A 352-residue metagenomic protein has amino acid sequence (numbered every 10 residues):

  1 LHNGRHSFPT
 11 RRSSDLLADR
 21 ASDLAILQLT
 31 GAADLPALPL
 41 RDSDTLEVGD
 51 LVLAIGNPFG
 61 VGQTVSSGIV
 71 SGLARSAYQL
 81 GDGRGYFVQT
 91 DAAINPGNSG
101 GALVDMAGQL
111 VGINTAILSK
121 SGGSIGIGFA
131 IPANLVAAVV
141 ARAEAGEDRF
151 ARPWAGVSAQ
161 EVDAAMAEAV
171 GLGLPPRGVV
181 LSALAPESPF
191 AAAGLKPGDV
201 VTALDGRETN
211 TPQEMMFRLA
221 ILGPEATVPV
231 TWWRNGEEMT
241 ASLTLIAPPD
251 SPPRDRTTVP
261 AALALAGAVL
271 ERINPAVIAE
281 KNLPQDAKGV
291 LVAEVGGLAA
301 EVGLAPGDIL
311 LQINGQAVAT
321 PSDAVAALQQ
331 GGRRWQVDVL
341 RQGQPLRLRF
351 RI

Functional and structural regions predicted by a protein language model:
L1-N3: Short, well-ordered junction/capping motifs at the entry into regular secondary structure
R5-S7, R11-P197, A203-T227, W233-E238 (+3 more regions): Serine-dependent protease modules
A32, A93, V180-A185, D205 (+2 more regions): Acidic- and glycine-rich mobile interface elements
F190-P212, A299-S322: Conserved PDZ fold ligand-binding element
E238-T240, P345-R347: A structural signal for beta-strand boundary/capping segments at domain termini and interdomain linkers
A264-E301, A305-Q312: C-terminal accessory/binding modules appended to enzymatic or scaffolding proteins
R351-I352: Short, solvent-exposed mixed-charge patches
